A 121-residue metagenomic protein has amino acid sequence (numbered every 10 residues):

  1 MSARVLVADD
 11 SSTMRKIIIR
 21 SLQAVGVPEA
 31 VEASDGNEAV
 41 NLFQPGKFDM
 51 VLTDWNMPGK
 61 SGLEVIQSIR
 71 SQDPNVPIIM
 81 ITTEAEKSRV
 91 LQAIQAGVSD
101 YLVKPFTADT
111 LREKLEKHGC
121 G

Functional and structural regions predicted by a protein language model:
A3-T13, I18-L22, V51: Conserved acidic segment of CheY-like receiver
V27-S34, L42: Short hydrophobic/Thr-rich beta-strand motif most characteristic of the beta2 strand and flanking loop of CheY-like
D35-E38, S61-E64: Acidic catalytic/metal-coordinating carboxylates
G46-L52: Active-site beta3 strand of CheY-like receiver
M57: Receiver (REC) domain active-site loop signature in two-component systems and cognate sites in sensor histidine kinases
F106-L115: C-terminal output helix
